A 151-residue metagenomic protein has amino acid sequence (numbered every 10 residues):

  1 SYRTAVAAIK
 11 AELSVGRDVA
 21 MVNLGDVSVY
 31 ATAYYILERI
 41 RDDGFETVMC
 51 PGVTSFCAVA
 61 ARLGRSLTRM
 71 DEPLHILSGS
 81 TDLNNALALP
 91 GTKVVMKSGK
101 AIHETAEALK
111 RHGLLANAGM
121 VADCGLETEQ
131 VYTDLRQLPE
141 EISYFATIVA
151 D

Functional and structural regions predicted by a protein language model:
S1-F45, Y132, Q137-L138, A146-T147 (+1 more regions): Class I S-adenosyl-L-methionine
S1-T4, A31, T54, K100-E104 (+1 more regions): Conserved active-site and cofactor/substrate-binding residues in soluble primary-metabolism enzymes
A7, A11-S14, F45-E46, R65-T68 (+3 more regions): Generic secondary-structure signature for well-ordered alpha-helical cores
A8, V15, Y34, A61 (+4 more regions): Amphipathic, alpha-helical segments enriched in basic
I9, F56-C57, T68, P73-I76 (+3 more regions): Mixed-charge, polar/low-complexity N-terminal
V19, L87-D151: A contiguous loop/helix-start segment that scaffolds small-molecule binding in enzyme catalytic cores
N23, L77, M96-K97: Thr-Gly-centered strand-to-loop micro-motif
S28-L89, P139: Class I SAM-dependent methyltransferase SAM-binding "motif I" and its flanking Rossmann-like core
